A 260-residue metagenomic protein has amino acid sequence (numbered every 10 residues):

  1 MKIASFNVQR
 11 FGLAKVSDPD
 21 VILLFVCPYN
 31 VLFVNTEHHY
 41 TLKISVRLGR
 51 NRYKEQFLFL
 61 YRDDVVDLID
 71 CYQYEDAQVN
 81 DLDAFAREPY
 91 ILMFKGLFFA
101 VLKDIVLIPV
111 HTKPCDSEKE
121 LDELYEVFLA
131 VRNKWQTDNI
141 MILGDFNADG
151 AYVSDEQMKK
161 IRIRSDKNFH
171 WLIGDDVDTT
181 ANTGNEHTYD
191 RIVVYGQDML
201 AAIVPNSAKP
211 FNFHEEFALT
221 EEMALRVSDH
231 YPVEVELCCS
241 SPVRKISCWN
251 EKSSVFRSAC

Functional and structural regions predicted by a protein language model:
M1-C260: Divalent cation-coordinating acidic motifs and surrounding scaffolds that mediate Ca2+/Mg2+/Mn2+/Zn2+-dependent binding
